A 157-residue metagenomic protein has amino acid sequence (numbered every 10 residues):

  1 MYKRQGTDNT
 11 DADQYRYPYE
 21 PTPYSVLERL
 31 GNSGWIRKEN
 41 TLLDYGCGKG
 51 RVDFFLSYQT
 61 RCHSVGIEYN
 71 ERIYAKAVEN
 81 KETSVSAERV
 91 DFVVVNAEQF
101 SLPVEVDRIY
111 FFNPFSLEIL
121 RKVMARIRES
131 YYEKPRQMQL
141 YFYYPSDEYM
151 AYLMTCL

Functional and structural regions predicted by a protein language model:
K3-R37: S-adenosyl-L-methionine
E39-G46: Conserved class I S-adenosyl-L-methionine
G50-F54: Glycine-rich SAM-binding Motif I of class I
H63-E68: Conserved SAM-binding motif I beta-strand of class I
A77-V78: Conserved SAM-binding loop
A87-V95: Conserved SAM-binding strand-loop segment of SAM-dependent methyltransferases
R108-I119: A short SAM/SAH-binding and catalytic strip from SAM-dependent methyltransferases
E118-L157: C-terminal substrate-binding/active-site "lid" region of AdoMet-derived donor-dependent transferases
